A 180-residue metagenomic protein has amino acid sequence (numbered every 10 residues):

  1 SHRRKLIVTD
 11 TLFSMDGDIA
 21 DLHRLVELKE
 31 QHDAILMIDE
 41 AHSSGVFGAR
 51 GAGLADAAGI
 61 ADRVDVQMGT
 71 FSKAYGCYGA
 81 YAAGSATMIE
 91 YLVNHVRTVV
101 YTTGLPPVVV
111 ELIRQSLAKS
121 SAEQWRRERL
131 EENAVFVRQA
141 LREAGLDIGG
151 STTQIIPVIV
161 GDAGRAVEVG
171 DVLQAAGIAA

Functional and structural regions predicted by a protein language model:
S1-I38: Active-site phosphate-binding strand-loop segment of PLP-dependent enzymes
K5, M68, T102-T103, D147-T152: Short beta-strand
T11-D16, S43-V46, V99-V100, P157-V158: Short, small-residue-enriched loops and turns at beta-alpha junctions that line or gate enzyme active sites
D33, G53-F71, E90-N94: Conserved active-site segment immediately N-terminal to the catalytic lysine that forms the internal aldimine
L36-M37, I148, A180: Hydrophobic beta-strand scaffold residues
V66-M68, Y78-Q124: Conserved core segment of the aminotransferase class I/II
E128-V137, R142-G177: Conserved PLP-binding catalytic core of the aspartate aminotransferase-like
